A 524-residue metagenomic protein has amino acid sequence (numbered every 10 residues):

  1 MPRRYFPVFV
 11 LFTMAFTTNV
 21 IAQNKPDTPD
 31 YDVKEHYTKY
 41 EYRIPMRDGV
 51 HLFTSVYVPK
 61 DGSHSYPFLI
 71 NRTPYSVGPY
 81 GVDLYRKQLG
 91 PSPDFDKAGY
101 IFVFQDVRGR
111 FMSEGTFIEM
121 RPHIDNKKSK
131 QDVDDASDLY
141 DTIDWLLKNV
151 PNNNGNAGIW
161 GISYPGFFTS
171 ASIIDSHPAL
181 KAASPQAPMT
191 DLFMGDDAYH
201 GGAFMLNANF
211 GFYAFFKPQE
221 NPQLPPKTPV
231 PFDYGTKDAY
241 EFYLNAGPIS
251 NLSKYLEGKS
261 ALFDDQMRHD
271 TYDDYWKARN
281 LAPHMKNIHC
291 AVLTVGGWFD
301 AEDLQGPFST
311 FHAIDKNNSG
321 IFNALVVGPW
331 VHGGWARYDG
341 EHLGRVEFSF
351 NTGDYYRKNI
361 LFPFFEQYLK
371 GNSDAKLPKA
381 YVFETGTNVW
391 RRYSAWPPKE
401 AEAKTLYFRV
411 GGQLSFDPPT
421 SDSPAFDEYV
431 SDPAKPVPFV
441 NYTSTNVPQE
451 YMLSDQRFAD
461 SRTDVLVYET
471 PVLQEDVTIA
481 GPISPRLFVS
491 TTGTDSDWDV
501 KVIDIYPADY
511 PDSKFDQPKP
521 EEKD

Functional and structural regions predicted by a protein language model:
P26-H64, E469-E475, F488-T491: N-terminal cap/lid segment of alpha/beta-hydrolase-fold proteins
S63-N149, A336-F348, R462, V500 (+2 more regions): Cap/lid segment of the alpha/beta-hydrolase catalytic domain
Y85-Q88, K97, E119-A136, A171-N287: Accessory cap/linker subdomain of secreted extracellular hydrolases
P151-S163: Alpha/beta-hydrolase fold nucleophile elbow
G161-A171: Glycine-rich nucleophile elbow surrounding the catalytic serine of serine-hydrolase chemistry
D233-G235, F242-S250, G340-D524: C-terminal, loop-rich substrate-recognition/catalytic regions characterized by aromatic stacking residues
I288, T294-G296: Short beta-strand/loop motif that positions the catalytic acidic residue of the alpha/beta-hydrolase fold
A301-F308: Conserved alpha/beta-hydrolase "acid-adjacent" motif
